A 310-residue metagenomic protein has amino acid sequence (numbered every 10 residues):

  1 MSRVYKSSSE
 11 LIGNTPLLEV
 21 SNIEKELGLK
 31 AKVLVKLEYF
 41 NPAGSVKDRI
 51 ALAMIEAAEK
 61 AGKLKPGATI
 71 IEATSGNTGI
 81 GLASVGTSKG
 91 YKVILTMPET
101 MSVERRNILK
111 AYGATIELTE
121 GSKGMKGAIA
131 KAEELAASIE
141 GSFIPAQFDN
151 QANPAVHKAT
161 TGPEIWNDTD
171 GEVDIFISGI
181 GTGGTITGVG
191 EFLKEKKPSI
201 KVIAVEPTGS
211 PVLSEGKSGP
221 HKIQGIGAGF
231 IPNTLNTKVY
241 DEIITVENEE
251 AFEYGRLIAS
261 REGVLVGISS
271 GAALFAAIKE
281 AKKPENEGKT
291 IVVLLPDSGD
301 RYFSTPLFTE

Functional and structural regions predicted by a protein language model:
M1-E310: PLP-dependent amino-acid enzyme catalytic core
